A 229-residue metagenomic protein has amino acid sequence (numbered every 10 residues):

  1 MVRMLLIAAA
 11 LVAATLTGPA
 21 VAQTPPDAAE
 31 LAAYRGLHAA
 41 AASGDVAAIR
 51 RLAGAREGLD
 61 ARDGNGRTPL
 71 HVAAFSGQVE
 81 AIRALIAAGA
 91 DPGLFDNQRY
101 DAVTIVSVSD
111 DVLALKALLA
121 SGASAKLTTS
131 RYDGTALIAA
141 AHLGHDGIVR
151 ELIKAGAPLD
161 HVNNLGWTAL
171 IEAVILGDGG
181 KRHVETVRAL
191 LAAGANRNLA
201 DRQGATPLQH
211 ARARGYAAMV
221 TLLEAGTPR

Functional and structural regions predicted by a protein language model:
I7-L16: Bacterial N-terminal signal peptides
A22-A55, G64-R67, A87, E224-R229: Intrinsically disordered, low-complexity regulatory segments in ankyrin-centric signaling systems
A22-G36, A155, R182, T186 (+3 more regions): Ankyrin-repeat-protein effector appendages
E30, D63, D96, T129-S130 (+2 more regions): Ankyrin repeat boundary/linker residues
A33, G66, R99, Y132-D133 (+2 more regions): Start-of-repeat signature of ankyrin repeats
A39-G44, V72-Q78, I105-D111, A139-H145 (+2 more regions): Ankyrin repeat A-helix N-terminal signature
D45-A53, Q78-I86, D111-A120, H145-I153 (+2 more regions): Ankyrin repeat structural motif
L59, P92, A125-K126, L159 (+1 more regions): Ankyrin-repeat inter-repeat connecting loop/turn
